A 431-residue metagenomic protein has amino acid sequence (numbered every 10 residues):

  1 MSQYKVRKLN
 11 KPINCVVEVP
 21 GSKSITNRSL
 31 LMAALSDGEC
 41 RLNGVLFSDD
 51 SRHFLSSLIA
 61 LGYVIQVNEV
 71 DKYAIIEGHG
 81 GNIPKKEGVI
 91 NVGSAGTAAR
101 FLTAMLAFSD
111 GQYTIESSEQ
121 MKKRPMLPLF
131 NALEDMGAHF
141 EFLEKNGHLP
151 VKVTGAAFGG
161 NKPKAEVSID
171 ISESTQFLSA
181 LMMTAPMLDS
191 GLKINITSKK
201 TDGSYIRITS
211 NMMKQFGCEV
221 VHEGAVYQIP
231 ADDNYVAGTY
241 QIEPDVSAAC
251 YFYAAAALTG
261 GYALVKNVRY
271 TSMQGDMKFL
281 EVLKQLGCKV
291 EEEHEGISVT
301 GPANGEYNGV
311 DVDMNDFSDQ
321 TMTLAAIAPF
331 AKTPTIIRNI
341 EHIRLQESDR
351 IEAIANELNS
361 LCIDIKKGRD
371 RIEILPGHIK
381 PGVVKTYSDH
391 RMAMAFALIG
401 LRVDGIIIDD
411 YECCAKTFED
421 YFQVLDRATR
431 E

Functional and structural regions predicted by a protein language model:
M1-E431: Structural preference for solvent-exposed beta-strand-turn elements and adjacent flexible terminal/loop segments within
